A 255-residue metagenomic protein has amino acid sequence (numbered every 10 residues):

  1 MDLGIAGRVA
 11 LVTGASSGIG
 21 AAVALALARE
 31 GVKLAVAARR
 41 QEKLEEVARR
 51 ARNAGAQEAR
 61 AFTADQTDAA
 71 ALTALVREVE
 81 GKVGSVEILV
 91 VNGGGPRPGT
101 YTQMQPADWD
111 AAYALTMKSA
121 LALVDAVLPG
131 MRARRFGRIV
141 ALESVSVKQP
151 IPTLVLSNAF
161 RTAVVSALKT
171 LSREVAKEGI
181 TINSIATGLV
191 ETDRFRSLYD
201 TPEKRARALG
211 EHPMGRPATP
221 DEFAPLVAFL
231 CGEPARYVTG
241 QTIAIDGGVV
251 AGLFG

Functional and structural regions predicted by a protein language model:
V9, S16-S17: Conserved glycine-rich cofactor-binding loop
V90, A176, T181, V238-G240: Short, small/polar-rich loop/turn modules that mediate ligand/substrate recognition or access, typified
T100-Y101, D108-Y113, A208: Substrate-binding pocket helix/loop in short-chain dehydrogenase/reductase
V124-D125, K169: A short, exposed helix-loop element centered on a Lys and neighboring polar residues
P129, R173-K177, R236: Alpha-helical segment proximal to the catalytic Tyr-Lys
V140-V164, L168-K177, L189-V190: Catalytic loop of short-chain dehydrogenase/reductase
Q149, A228, T239-G255: Short C-terminal tail/terminal secondary-structure segment of NAD(P)H-dependent dehydrogenase/reductase domains
